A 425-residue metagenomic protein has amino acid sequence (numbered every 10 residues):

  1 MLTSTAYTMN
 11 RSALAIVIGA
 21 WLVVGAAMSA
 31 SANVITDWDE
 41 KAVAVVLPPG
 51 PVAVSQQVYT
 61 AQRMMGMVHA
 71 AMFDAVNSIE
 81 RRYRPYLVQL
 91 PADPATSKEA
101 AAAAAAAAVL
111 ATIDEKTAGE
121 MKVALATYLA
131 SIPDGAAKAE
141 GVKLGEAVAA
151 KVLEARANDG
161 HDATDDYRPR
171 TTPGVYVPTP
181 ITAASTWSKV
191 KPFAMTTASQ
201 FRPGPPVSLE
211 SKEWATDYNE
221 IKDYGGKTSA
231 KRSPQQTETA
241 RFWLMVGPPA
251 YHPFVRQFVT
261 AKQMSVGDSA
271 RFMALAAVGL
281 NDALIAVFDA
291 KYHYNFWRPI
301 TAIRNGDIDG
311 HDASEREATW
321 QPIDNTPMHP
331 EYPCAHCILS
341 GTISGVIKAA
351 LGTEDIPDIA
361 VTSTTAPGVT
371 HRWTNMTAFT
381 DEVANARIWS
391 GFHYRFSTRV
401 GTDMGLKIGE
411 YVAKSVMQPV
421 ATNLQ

Functional and structural regions predicted by a protein language model:
M1-N10: N-terminal secretory signal peptides that target proteins for export/translocation
T3, V23-G25, A240: Short amphipathic alpha-helical "recognition" segments used for binding
T8, A15-I16, A366: A broad, structure-centric signal for solvent-exposed, well-ordered loop/edge residues that line or flank functional
A13-A26: Bacterial N-terminal signal peptides
S31-Q425: Acidic/polar surface patches and capping/hinge elements
